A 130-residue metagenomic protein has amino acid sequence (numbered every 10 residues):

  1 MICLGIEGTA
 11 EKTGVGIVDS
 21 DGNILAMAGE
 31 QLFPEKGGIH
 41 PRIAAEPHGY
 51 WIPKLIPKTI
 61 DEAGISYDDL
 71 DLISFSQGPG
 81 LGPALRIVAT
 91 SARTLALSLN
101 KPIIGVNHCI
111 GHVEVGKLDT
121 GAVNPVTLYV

Functional and structural regions predicted by a protein language model:
M1-V130: Short acidic/glycine-rich loops and adjacent helix/strand connectors that line catalytic pockets where negatively
